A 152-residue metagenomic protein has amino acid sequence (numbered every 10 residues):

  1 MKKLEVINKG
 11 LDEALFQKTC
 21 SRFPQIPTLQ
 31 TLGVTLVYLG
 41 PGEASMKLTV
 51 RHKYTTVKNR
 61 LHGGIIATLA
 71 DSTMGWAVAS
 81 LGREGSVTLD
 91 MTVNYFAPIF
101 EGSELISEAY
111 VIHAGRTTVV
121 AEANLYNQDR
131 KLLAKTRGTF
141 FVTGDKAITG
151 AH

Functional and structural regions predicted by a protein language model:
M1-H152: Terminal targeting signals and extreme-terminal segments of soluble enzymes
